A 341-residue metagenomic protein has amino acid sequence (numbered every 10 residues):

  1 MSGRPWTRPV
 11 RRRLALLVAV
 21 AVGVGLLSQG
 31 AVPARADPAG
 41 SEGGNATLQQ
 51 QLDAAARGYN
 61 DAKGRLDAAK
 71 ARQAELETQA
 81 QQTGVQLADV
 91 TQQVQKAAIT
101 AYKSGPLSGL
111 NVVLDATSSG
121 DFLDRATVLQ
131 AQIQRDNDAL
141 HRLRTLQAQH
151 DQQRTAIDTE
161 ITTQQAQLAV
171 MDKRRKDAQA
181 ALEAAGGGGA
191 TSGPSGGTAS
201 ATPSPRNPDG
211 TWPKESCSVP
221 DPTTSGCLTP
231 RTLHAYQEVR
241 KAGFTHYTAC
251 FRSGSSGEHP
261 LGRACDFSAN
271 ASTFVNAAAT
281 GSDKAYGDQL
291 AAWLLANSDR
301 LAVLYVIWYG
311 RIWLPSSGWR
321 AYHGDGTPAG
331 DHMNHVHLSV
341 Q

Functional and structural regions predicted by a protein language model:
M1-A74: N-terminal or membrane-proximal amphipathic helix/coiled-coil initiation segments that transition from
A36-A46, I133-T245: Intrinsically disordered, low-complexity, Pro/Ser/Thr/Asn/Gly/Ala-rich spacer/linker segments adjacent to signal
D53-R57, P208-P222, C265-A278: Acidic/histidine-rich, surface-exposed loop or edge segments in extracytoplasmic proteins
G64-D67, A71-A166, L294: Amphipathic alpha-helical segments with strong coiled-coil propensity and their capping/boundary positions
L66, A139, F244-S256, A302-G310: Surface-exposed patches in mature extracellular/periplasmic domains of secreted proteins
P106-L110, L261-C265, A302, H332-V336: Envelope-exposed proteins and targeting segments
R252-A271: Short, surface-exposed glycine/acidic/tryptophan-bearing loops
S272-Q341: Catalytic cores and adjacent binding grooves of peptidoglycan-active enzymes
